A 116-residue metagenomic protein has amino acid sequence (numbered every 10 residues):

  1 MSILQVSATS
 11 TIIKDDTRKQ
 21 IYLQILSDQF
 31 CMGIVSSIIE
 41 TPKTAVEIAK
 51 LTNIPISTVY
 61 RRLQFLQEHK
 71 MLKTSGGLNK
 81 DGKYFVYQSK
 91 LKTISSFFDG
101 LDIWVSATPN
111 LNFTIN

Functional and structural regions predicted by a protein language model:
Q5-M32: Short alpha-helical segments that sit at the start of domains
C31, E40-T44: Short capping segments at the starts of secondary-structure elements
E47-N53: A short acidic, leucine-rich amphipathic alpha-helix
K50, Q67-E68: Alpha-helical residues within the helix-turn-helix
K70, G76: Glycine-centered, phosphate/nucleic-acid-interacting loop/turn motifs that mediate DNA/RNA or nucleotide
K80-N116: Conserved segment of winged-helix/HTH DNA-binding domains
